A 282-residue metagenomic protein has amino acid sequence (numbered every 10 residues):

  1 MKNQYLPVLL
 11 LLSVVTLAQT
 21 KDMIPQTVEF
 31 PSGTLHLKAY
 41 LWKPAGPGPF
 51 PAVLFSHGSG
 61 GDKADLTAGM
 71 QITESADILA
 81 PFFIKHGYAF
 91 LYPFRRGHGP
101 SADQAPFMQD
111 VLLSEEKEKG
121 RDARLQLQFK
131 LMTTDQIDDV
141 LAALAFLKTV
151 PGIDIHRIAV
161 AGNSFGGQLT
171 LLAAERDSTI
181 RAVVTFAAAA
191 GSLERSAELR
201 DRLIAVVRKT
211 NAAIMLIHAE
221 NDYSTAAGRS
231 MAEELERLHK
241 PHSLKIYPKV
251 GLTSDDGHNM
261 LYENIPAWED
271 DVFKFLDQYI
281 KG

Functional and structural regions predicted by a protein language model:
Q19-G48: N-terminal cap/lid segment of alpha/beta-hydrolase-fold proteins
G48-F50, S59-A102, S192-L193, S224-T225: Short substrate-entry loop that stabilizes the transition state in hydrolases
P51, S56-G58, H218-A219: The conserved beta1-alpha1 loop
S56, P93-R95, F186, Y247: Alpha/beta-hydrolase
Q104, M108-P151: Alpha/beta-hydrolase active-site loop
M132-K209: Primarily recognizes the serine-hydrolase "nucleophile elbow" in alpha/beta-hydrolase and SGNH/GDSL folds
A182, A188-S243: The feature captures the conserved acid-bearing segment of alpha/beta-hydrolase catalytic domains
P241-G282: C-terminal catalytic histidine-bearing segment of alpha/beta-hydrolase fold enzymes
